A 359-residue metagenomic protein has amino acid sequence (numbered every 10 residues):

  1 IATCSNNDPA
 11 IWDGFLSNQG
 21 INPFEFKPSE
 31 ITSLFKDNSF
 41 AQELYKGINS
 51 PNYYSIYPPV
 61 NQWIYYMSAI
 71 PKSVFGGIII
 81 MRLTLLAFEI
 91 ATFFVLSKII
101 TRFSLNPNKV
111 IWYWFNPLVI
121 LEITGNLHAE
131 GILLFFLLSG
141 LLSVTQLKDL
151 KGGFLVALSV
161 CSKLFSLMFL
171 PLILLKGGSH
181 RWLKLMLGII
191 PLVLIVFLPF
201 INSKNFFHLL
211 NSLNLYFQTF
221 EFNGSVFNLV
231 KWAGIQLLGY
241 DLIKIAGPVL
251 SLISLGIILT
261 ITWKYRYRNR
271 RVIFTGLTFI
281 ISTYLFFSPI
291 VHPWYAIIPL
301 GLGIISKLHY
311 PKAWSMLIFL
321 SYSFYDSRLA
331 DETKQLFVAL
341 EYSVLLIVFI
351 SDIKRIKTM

Functional and structural regions predicted by a protein language model:
I1-R82: Intramembrane catalytic core of multi-pass membrane enzymes that act on lipidic substrates
S55, P59-W63, S73-F94, Y240-I253: Loop-to-helix entry region of an early transmembrane alpha helix in multi-pass inner-membrane enzymes
M67, I79-F103, L134, S139 (+1 more regions): Transmembrane-helix motifs of polytopic, lipid-linked glycan transferases
F93, T219-I290: Aromatic/glycine/proline-enriched transmembrane-helix motif characteristic of membrane-embedded glycan-assembly enzymes
F93-L118, K151, R270-R271: Transmembrane-helix signature of polytopic, membrane-embedded enzymes that assemble or transfer cell-envelope glycans
I120-I123, G140-L141, D149-L174, I195 (+1 more regions): Membrane-interface alpha helices of multi-pass inner-membrane proteins
M168-P191: Perimembrane helix-loop-helix junctions
L308-M359: Aromatic-enriched
